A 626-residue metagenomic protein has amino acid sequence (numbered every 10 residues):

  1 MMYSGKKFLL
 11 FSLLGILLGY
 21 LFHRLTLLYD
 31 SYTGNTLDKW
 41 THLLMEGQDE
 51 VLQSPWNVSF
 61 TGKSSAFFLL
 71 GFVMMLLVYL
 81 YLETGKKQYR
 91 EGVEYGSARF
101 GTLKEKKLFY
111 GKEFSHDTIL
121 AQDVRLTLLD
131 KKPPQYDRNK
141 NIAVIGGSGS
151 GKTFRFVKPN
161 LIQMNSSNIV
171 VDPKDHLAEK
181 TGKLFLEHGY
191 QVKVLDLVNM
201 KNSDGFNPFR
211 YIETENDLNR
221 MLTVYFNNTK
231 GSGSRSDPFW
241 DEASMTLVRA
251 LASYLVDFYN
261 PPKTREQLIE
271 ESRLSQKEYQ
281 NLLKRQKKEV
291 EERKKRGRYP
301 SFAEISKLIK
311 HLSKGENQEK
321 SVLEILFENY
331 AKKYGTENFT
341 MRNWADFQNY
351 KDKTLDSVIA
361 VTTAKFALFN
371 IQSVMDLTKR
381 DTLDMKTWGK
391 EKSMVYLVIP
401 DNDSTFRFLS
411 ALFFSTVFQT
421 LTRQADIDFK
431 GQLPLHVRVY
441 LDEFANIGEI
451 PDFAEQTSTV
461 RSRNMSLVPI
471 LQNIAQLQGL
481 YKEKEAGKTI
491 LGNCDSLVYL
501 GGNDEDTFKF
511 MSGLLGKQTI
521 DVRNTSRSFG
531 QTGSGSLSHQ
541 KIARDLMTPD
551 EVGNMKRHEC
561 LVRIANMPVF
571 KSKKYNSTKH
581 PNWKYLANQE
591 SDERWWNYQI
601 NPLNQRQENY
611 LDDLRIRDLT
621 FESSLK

Functional and structural regions predicted by a protein language model:
M1-S150, F154-V157, K517, S528-F529 (+1 more regions): Basic- and hydrophobic-enriched, low-structure N-terminal and domain-boundary segments that flank ATP-binding catalytic
Y3, L10, M45, V256 (+4 more regions): Compositionally biased amphipathic helical and low-complexity segments enriched in hydrophobic
G5, G15, G19, G34 (+28 more regions): Residue-identity detector for glycine
K6, L186-E187, P208-Y211, T525 (+1 more regions): Low-complexity, intrinsically disordered or weakly predicted helical/coil tracts enriched in serine/threonine
F22, T26-L27, P133, R138-M465 (+4 more regions): P-loop NTPase motor domains
D49-P55, S65-D117, E215-Y225, L308-K314 (+3 more regions): Short alpha-helical interface patches
T457-L561: Conserved ATP-driven motor cores of ASCE-family P-loop NTPases powering translocation/secretion/packaging/pilus
